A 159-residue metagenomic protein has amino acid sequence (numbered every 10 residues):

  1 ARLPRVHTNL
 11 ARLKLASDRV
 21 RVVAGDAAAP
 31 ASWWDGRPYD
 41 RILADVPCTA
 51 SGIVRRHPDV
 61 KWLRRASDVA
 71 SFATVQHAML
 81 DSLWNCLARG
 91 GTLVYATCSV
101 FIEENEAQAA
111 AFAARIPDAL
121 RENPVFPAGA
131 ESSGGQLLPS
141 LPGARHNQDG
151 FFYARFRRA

Functional and structural regions predicted by a protein language model:
A1-A159: S-adenosylmethionine
